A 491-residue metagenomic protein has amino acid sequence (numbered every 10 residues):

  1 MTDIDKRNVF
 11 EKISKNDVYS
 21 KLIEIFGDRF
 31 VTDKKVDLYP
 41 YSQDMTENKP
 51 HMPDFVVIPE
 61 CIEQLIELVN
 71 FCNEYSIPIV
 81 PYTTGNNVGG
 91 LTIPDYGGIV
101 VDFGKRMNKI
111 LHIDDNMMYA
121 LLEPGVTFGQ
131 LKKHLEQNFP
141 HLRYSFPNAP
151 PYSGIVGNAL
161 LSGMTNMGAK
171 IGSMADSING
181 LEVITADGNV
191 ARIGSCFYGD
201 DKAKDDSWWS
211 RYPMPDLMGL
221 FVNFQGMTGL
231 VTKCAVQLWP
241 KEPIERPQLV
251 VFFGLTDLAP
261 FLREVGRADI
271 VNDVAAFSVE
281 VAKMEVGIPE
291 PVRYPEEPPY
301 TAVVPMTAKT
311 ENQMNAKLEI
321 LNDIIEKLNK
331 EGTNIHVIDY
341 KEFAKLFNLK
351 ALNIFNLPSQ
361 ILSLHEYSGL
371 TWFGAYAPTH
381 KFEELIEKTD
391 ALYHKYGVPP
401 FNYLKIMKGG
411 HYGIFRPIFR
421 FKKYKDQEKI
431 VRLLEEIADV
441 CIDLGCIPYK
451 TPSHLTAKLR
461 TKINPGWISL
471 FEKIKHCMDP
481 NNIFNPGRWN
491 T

Functional and structural regions predicted by a protein language model:
M1-N70, N86-M118, V156, L160 (+3 more regions): N-terminal flexible segment immediately upstream of the FAD-binding catalytic core in FAD-dependent oxidoreductases
F30-K34, I58-P59, I79-T83, V101-F103 (+9 more regions): General beta-strand structural signal in soluble alpha/beta enzymes
K35, V250-E436, V440, K450-L455: C-terminal substrate-recognition/cap domain of FAD-linked oxidoreductases
F55-E60, A120, R246-V251, P305-M306 (+1 more regions): Short, well-ordered beta-strand elements within core beta-sheets of diverse protein domains
I110-L111, L122-F261: FAD-binding subdomain of flavoenzyme oxidoreductases
K450-T491: Activity-critical C-terminal alpha-helical subdomain
